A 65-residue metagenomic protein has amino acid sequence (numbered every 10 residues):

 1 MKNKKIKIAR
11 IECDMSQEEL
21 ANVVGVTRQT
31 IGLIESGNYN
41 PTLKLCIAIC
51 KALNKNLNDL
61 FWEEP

Functional and structural regions predicted by a protein language model:
M1, F61-P65: Short hydrophobic/aromatic patches at helix-to-coil boundaries
K4-V23: Short basic helix-loop element that most often maps to the first helix and adjoining turn of HTH DNA-binding modules
E18, Q29, N58: Key DNA-contact positions within bacterial/archaeal DNA-binding proteins
V26-Y39: Recognition helix of helix-turn-helix/homeodomain-like DNA-binding domains that insert into the DNA major groove
K44-D59: DNA major-groove recognition helix of helix-turn-helix/homeodomain DNA-binding modules
